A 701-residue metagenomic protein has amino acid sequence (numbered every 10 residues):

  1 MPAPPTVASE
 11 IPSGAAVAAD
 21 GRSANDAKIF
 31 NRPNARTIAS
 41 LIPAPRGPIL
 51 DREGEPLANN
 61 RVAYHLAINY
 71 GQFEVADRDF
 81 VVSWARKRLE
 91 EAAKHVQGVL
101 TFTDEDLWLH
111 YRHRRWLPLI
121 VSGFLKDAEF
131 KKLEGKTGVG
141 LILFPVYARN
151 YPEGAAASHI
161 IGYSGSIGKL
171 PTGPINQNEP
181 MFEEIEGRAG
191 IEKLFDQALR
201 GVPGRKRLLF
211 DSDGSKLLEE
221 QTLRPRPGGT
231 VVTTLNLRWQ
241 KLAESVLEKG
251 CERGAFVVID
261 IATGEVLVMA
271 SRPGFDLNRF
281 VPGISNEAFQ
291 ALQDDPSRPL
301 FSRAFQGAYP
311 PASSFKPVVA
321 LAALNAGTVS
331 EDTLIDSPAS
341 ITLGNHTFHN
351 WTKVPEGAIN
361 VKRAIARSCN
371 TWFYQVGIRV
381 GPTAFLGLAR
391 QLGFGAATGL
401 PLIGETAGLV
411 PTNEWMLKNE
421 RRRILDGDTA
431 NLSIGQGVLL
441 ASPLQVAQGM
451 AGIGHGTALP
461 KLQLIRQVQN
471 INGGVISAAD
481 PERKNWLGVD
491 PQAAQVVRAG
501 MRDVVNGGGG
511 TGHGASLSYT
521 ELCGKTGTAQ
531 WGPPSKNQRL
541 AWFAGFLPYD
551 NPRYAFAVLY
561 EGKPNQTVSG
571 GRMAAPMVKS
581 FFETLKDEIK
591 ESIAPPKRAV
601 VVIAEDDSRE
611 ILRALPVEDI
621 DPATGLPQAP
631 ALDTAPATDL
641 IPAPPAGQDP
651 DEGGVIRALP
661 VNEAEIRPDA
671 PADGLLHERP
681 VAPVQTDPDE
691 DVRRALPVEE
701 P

Functional and structural regions predicted by a protein language model:
M1-K216, L223-R224, K249-A255, I261 (+4 more regions): Membrane-proximal periplasmic segments of bacterial cell-envelope enzymes, especially penicillin-binding proteins
A3-A24, E591-S592, P596-P701: Compositionally biased, proline/threonine/alanine/serine-rich low-complexity intrinsically disordered stretches
A16, P227-L247, A270-R272, E690-R693 (+1 more regions): N-terminal leader/targeting segments and the immediately adjacent pre-domain N-terminus
A44, T230, C251-R253, L300 (+2 more regions): Short coil/loop residues immediately preceding or within conserved phosphate-binding loops of NTP-utilizing enzyme
E55, Y64, S83, K87-E90 (+24 more regions): Solvent-exposed, polar/charged alpha-helical surfaces in well-ordered, non-transmembrane soluble domains, broadly
A58, F210-T222, I261-S314, V318-Q566 (+5 more regions): Beta-lactam-recognizing serine transpeptidase/beta-lactamase-like catalytic domain environment
T137, T172-F195, L199, L223 (+10 more regions): Conserved serine DD-peptidase/penicillin-binding transpeptidase domain and beta-lactam-recognizing active-site
D550, R572-P595: C-terminal, active-site-flanking charged/polar segments
